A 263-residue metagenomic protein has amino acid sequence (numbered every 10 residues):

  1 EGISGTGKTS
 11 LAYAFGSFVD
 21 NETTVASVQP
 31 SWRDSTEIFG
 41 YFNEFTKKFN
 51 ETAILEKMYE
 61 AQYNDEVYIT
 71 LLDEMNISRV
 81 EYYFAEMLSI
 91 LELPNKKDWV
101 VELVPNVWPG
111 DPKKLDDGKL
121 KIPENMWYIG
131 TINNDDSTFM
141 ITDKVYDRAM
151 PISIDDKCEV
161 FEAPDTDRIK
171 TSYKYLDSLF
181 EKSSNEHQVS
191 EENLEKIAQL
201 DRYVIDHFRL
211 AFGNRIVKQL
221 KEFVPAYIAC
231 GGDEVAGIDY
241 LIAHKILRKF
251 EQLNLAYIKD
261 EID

Functional and structural regions predicted by a protein language model:
E1-S178: AAA+ P-loop NTPase catalytic core and its hallmark functional loops
P164-D263: Alpha-helical lid/collar subdomain of P-loop NTPases
